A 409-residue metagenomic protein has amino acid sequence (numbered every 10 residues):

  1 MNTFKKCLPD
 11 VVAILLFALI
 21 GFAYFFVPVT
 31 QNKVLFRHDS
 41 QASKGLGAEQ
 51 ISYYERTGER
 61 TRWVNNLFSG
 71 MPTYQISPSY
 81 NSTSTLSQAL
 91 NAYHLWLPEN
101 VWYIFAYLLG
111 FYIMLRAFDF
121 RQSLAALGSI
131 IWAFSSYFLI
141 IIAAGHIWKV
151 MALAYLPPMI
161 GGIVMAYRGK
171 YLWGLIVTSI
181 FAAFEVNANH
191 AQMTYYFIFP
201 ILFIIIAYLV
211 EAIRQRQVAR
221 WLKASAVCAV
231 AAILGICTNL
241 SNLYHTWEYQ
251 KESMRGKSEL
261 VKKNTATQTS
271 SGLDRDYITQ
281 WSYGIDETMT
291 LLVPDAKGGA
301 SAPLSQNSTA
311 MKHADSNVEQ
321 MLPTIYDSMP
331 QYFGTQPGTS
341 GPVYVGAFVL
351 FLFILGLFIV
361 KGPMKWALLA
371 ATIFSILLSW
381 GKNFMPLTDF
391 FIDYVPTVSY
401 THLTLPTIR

Functional and structural regions predicted by a protein language model:
M1-F26, K223-A232, I354: Start-transfer (signal-anchor) and selected internal transmembrane alpha helices of multi-pass inner/ER membrane
K6-L8, I213-A226, A310-D327, L352-K382 (+1 more regions): Membrane-interface helix-loop-helix junctions at transmembrane boundaries of multi-pass membrane enzymes, predominantly
F17, G110-A117, S123-A212, A224-T246: Membrane-embedded helix bundles of polyisoprenyl
I20-M114, I130-L153, T267-V345, L378-V398 (+1 more regions): Membrane-interface coil-to-helix junctions
T30-N32, W173, C237-E248, E252-K257 (+2 more regions): Acidic/polar loop patches that form or flank catalytic/metal-binding clefts of enzymes that bind anionic ligands
G145-I147, F199-F203, W247-K263, F390-V395: Short secondary-structure boundary/capping segments
V227-T267, I278-W281: Polar, glycine-rich mid-to-C-terminal structural blocks that act as macromolecule-binding/assembly scaffolds
T404-R409: A short, hydrophobic C-terminal helix/tail in secreted or cell-surface proteins
